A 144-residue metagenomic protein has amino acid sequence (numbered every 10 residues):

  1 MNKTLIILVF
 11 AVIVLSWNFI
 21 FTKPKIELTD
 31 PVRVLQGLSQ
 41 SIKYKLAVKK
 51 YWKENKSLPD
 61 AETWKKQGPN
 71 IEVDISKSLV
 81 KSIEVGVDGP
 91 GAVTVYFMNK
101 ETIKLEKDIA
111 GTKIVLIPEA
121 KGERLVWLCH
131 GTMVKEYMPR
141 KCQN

Functional and structural regions predicted by a protein language model:
N2-A47, Y51: Amphipathic alpha-helical segments typified by the pilin-like N-terminal helix that continues immediately C-terminal
K53-N144: Periplasmic/extracellular, small/polar-rich flexible segments of pilin-like filament-forming proteins
